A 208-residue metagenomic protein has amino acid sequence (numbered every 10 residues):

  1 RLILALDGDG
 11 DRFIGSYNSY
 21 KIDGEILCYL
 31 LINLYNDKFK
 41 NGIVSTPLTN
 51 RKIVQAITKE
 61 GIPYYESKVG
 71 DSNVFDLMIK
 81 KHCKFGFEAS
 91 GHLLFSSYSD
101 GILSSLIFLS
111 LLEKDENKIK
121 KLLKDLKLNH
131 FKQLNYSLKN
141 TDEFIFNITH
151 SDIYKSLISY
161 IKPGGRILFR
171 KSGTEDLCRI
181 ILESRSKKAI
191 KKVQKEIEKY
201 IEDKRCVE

Functional and structural regions predicted by a protein language model:
R1-Y64: Replace "Mg2+/Mn2+-dependent" with "divalent metal-dependent
K38-E208: Phosphate-binding and adjacent anionic-ligand microenvironments
